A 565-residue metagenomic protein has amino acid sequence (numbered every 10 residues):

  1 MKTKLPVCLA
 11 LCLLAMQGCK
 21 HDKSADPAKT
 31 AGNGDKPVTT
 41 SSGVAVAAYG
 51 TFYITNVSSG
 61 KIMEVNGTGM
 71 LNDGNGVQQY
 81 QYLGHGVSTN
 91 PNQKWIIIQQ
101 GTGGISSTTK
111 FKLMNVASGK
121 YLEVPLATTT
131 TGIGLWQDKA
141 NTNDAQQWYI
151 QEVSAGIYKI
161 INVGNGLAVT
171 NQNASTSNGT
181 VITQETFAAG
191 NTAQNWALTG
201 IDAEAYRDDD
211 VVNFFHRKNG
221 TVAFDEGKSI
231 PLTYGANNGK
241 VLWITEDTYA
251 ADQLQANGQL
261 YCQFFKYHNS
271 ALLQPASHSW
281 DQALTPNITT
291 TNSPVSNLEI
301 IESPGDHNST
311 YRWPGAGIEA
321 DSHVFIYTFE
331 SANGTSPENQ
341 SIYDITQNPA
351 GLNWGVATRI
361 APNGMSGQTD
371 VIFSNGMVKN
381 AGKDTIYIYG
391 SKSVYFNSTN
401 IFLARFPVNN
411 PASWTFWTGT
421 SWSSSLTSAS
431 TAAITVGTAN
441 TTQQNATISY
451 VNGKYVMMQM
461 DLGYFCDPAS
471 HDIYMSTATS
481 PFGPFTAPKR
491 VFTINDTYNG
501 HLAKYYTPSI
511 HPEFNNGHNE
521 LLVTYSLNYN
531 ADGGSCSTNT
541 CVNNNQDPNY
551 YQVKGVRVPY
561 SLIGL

Functional and structural regions predicted by a protein language model:
K2-C8: Sec-dependent signal peptide recognition, specifically the positively charged N-region followed immediately by
L9-L13: Hydrophobic helical h-region of N-terminal Sec-dependent signal peptides in bacterial secretory/periplasmic proteins
A15-G18: C-terminal motif of bacterial Sec signal peptides marking the signal peptidase cleavage site
K20-D22: Bacterial signal peptide processing site
D26-V38, S42-D202: Lectin-like carbohydrate-binding module/patch detector with strong preference for beta-trefoil
F52, K61, F111, K120 (+14 more regions): Residue-level detector of short, conserved catalytic/binding motifs and their immediate flanks
L167, D225-K228, L298, H307-I318 (+3 more regions): Beta-propeller and closely related beta-sheet repeat lectin domains
I201-G220, T233-N308, E319-G367, K383 (+4 more regions): Beta-rich carbohydrate-recognition and catalytic domains
